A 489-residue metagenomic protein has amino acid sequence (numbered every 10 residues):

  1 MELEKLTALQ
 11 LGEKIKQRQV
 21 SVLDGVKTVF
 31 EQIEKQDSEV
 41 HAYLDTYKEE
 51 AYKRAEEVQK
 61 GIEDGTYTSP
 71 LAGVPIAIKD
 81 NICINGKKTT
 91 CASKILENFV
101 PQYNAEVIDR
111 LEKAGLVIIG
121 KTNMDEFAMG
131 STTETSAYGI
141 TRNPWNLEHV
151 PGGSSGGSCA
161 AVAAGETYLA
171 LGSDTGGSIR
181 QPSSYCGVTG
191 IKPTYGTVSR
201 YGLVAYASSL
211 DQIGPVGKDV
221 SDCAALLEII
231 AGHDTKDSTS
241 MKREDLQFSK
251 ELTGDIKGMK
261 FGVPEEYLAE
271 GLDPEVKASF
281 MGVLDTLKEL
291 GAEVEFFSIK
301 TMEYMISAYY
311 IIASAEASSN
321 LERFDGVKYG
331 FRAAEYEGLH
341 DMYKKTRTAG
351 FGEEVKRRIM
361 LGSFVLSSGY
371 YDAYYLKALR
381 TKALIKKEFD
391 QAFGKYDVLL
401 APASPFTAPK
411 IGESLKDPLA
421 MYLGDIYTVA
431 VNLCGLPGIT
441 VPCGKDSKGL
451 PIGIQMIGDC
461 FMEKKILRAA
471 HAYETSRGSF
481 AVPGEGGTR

Functional and structural regions predicted by a protein language model:
M1-K53, E289-G291, F364, V482-R489: An N-terminal boundary/leader segment
G25-V29, A308-Y309, V355-S363: Short alpha-helical scaffolding segments that buttress acidic/His motifs in well-ordered protein cores
V29, A51, N104, C223 (+5 more regions): Residue-level signal for inorganic ion chemistry
K35, A164-L169, S173-G271, M281-E293 (+3 more regions): Structural helix-boundary/capping segments
H41, Y168, D397-L399: Conserved acidic residues
L71-C91, D255-G262, A315-K386, P437-G453: Short helix-loop capping/hinge segments that flank enzyme active sites or metal/cofactor-binding pockets
A72-I213, E266, A315, A401-L419: Short glycine/serine-rich loop/turn segments
K94, N98, T239-E244, A334-D341 (+3 more regions): Short, surface-exposed loop/helix-turn segments at secondary-structure junctions that function as lids/hinges flanking
